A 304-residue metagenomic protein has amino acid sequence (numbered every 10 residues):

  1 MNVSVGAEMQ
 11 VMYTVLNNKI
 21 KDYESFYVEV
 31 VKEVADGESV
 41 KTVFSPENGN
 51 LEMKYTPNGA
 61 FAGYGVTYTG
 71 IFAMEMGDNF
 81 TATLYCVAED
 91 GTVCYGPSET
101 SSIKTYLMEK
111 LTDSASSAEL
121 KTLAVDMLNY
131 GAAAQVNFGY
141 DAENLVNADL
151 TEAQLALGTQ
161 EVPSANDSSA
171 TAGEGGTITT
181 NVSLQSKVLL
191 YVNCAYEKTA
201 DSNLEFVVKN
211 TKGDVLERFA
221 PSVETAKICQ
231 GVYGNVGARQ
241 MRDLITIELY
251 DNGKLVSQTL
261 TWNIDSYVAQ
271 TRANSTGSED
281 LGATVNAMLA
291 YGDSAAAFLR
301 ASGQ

Functional and structural regions predicted by a protein language model:
M1-Q304: Short, surface-exposed linear motifs at loops/turns and structural transition points
